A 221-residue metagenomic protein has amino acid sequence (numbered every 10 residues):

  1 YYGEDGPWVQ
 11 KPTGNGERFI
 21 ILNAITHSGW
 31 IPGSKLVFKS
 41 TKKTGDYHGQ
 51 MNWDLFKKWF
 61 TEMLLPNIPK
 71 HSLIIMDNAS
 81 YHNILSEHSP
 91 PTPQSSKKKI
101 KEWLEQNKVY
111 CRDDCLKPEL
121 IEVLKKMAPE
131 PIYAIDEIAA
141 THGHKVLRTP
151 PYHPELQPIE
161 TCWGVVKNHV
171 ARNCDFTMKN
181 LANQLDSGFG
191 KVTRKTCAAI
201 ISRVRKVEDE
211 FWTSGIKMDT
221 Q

Functional and structural regions predicted by a protein language model:
Y1-Q221: Short functional hotspots at interaction and active-site rims
